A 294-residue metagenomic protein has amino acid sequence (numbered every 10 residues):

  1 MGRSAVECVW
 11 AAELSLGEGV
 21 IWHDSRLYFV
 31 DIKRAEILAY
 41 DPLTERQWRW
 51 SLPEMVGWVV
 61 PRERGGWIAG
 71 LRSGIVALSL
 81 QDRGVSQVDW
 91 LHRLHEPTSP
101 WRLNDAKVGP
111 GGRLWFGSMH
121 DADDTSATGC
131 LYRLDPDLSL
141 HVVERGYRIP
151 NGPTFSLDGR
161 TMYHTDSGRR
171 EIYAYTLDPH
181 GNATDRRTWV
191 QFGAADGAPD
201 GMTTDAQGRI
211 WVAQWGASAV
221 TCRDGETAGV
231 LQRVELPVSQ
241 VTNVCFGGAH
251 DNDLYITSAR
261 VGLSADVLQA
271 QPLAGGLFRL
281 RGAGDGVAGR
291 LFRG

Functional and structural regions predicted by a protein language model:
A5-W10, E45-S51, D89-E96, L138-R145 (+2 more regions): A short beta-strand motif characteristic of beta-propeller blades
A11-S25, L52-L71, P97-R113, V143-T161 (+2 more regions): Beta-rich, blade/repeat-based domains predominating in secreted/periplasmic proteins but also intracellular
D24, Y28-K33, I68-S73, L114-T125 (+3 more regions): Conserved beta-strand positions in repeat-built beta-propeller and related beta-rich domains
E36-L38, G74, G129-Y132, E171-Y173 (+2 more regions): A short loop-to-beta-strand structural motif that recurs across blades of beta-propeller domains
L78-R83, Y175-N182, G225, G282-V287: Short loop/turn segments immediately following beta-strands, especially the blade-tip and inter-blade linker loops
G84-R145: Hydrophobic alpha-helical segments and helix pairs
E171, Y175, A183, V190-G229: Loop/turn-rich, solvent-exposed surfaces of beta-rich toroidal or solenoidal domains
C245-G294: Blade-level signature of beta-propeller repeat domains, shared across WD40, Kelch, NHL, RCC1 and BNR/Asp-box propellers
